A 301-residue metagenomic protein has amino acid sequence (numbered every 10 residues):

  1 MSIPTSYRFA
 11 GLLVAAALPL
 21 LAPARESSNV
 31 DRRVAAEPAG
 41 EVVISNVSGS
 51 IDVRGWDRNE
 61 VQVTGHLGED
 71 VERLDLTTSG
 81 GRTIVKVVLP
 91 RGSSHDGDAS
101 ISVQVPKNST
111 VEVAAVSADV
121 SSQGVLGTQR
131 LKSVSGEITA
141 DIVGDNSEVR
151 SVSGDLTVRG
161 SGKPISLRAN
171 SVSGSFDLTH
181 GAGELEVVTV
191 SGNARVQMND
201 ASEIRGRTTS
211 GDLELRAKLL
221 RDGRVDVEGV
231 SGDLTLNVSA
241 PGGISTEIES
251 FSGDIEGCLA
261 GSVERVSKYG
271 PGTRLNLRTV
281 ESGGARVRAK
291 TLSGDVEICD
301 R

Functional and structural regions predicted by a protein language model:
M1-R301: Intrinsically disordered, low-complexity terminal regions
